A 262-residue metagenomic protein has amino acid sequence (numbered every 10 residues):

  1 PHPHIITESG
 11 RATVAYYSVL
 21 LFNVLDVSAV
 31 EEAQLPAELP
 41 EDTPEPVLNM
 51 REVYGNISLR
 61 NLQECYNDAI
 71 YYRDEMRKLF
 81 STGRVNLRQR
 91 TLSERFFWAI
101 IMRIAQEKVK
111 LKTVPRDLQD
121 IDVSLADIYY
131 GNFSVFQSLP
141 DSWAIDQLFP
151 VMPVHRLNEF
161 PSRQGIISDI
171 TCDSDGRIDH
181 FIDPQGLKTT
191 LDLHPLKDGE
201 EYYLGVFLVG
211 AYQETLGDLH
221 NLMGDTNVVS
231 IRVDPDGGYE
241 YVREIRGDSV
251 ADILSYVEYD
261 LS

Functional and structural regions predicted by a protein language model:
H4, S9-S262: Charged (often Lys/Glu-rich) extended helix/loop segments that serve as interaction or gating elements
